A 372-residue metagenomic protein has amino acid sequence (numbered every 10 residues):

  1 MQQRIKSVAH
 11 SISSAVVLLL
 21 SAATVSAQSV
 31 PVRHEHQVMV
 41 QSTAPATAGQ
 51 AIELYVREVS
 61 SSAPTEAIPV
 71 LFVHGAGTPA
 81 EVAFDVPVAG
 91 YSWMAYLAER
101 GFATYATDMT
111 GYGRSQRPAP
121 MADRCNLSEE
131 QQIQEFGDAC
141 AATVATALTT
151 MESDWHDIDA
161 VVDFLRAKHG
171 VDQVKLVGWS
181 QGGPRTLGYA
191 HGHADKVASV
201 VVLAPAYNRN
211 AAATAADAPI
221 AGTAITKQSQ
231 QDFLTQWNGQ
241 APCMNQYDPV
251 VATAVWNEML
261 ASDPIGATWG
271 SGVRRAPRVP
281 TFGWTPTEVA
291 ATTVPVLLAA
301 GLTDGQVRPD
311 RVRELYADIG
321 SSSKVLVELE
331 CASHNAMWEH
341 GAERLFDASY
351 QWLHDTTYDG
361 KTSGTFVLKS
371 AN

Functional and structural regions predicted by a protein language model:
Q28-A63: N-terminal cap/lid segment of alpha/beta-hydrolase-fold proteins
A63-A106, P118-A119: Short, surface-exposed "cap/lid" segments of acyl-processing enzymes
E81-V82, T107-T146, H334: Glycine-rich "HGGG/HGxG" loop immediately N-terminal to the catalytic nucleophile of the alpha/beta-hydrolase
I133-A145, W155-Q173: Conserved acidic catalytic loop of the alpha/beta-hydrolase fold
H169-V177, Q181-N210: Conserved hydrolase catalytic core segment
N210-A299: Alpha/beta-hydrolase
G305-R311: Conserved alpha/beta-hydrolase "acid-adjacent" motif
A332-E343: Catalytic histidine-centered segment of alpha/beta-hydrolase-like enzymes
